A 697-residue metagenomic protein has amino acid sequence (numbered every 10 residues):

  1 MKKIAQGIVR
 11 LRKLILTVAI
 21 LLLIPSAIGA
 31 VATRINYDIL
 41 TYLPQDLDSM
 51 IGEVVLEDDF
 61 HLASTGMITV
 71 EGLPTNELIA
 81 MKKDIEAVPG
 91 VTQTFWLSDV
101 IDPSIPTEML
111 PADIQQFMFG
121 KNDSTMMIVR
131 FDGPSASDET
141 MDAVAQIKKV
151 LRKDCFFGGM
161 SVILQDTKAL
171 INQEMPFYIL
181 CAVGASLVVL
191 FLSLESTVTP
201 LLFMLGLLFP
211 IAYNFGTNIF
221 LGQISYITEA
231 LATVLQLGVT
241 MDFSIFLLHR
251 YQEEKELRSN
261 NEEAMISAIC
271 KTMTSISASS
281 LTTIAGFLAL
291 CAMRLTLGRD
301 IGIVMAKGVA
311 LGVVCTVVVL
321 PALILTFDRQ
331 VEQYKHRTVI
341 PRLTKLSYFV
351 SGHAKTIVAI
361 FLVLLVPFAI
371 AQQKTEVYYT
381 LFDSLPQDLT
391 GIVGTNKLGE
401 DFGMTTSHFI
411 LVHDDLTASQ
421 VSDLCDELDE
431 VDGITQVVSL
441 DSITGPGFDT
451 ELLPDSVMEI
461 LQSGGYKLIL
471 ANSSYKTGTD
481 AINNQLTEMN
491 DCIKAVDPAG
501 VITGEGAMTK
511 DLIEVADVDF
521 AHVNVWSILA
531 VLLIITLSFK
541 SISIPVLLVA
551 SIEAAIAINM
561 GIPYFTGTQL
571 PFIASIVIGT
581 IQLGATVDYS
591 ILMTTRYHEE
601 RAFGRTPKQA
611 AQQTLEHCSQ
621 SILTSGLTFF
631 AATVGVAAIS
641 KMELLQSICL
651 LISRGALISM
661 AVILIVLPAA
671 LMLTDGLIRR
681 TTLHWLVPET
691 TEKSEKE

Functional and structural regions predicted by a protein language model:
M1-I35, T41, V91, A112 (+3 more regions): Membrane-embedded transmembrane helical bundles of large multi-pass transporters/channels
P44-S161, E376-Y378, F382-I544, A550-Q569: Structured non-transmembrane domains adjacent to transmembrane bundles in polytopic membrane proteins
